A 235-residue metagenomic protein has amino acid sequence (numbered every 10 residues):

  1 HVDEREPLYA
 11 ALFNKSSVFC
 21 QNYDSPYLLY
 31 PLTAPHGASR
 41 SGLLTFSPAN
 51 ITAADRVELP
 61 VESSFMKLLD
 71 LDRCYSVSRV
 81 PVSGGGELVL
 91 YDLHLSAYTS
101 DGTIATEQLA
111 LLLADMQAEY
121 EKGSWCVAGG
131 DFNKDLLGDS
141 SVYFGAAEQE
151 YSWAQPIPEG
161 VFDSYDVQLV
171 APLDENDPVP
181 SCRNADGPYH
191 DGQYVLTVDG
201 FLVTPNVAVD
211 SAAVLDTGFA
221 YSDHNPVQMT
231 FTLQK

Functional and structural regions predicted by a protein language model:
H1, F46, S78-V80, E87-L93 (+3 more regions): Active-site beta-strand/loop signature of hydrolases that rely on acidic residues for catalysis
H1-E87: Structured beta-strand-rich core segments of catalytic domains in phosphoester-bond hydrolases
D3-P7, S41, I104-L111, D115 (+2 more regions): Extracytoplasmic/secreted proteins, especially bacterial periplasmic and envelope-associated proteins
D3-Y9, S63, E107-L109, Y143-E148: Glycine-rich, phosphate-binding/catalytic loops in enzymes
P7-K15, D115, E119, P156 (+1 more regions): Alpha-helical structural signal in soluble globular domains
S16-T45, G102, G123, K134-A220: Active site of divalent-metal-dependent phosphoester/diester hydrolases
Y23-D24, N50-T52, H94-S96, F132-D135: Catalytic metal-binding/acid-base residues of hydrolase active sites
L59-K67, H94-T103: Surface-exposed cleft-lining segments at the edges of enzyme active sites
